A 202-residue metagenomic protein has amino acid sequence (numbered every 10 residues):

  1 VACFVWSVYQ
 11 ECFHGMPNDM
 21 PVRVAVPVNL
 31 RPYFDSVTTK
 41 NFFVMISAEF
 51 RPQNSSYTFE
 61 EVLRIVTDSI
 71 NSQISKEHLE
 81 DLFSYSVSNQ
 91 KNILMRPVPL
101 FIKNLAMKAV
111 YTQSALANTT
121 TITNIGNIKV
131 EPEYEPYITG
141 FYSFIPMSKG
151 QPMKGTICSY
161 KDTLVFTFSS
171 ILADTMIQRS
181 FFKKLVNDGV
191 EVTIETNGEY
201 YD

Functional and structural regions predicted by a protein language model:
V1-V5: Short amphipathic alpha-helical segments
Y9-D202: Acyl-thioester-dependent acyl-group transfer interface
